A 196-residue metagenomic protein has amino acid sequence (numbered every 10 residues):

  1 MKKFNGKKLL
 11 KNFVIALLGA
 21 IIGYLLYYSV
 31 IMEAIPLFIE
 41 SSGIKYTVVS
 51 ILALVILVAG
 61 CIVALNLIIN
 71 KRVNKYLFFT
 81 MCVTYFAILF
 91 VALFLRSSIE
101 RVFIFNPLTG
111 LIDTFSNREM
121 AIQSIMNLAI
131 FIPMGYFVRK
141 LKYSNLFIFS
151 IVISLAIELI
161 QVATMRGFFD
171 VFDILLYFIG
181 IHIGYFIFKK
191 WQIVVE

Functional and structural regions predicted by a protein language model:
K2-V171, H182-E196: Bulky hydrophobic segments
L176: Long, contiguous binding/interaction regions
